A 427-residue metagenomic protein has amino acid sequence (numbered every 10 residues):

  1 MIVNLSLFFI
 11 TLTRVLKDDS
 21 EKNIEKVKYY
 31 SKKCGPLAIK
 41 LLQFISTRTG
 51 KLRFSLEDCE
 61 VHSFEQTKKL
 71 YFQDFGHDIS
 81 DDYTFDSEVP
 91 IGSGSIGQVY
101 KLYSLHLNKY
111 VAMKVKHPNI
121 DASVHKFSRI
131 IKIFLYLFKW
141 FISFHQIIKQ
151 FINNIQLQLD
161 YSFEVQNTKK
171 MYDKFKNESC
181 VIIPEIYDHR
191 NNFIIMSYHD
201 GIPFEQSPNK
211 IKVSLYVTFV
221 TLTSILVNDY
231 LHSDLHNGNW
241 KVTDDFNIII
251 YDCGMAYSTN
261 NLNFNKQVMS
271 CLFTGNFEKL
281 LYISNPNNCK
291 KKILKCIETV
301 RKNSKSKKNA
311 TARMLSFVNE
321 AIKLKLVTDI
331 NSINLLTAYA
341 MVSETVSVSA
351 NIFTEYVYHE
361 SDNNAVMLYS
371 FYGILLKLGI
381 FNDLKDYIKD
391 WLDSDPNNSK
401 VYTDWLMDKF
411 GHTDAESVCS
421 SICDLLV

Functional and structural regions predicted by a protein language model:
M1-S224, D229, K241-V427: Broad phosphate/nucleotide-binding scaffolds in NTP-utilizing and phosphate-metabolizing enzymes
Y230-N237: Catalytic-loop of the protein kinase fold
